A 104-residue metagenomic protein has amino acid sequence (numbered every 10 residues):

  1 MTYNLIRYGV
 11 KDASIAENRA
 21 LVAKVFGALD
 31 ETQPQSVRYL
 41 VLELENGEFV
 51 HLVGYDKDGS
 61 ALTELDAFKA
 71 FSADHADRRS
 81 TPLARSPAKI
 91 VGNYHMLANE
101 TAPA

Functional and structural regions predicted by a protein language model:
T2-G9, V37-K69, E100-P103: Short, well-ordered beta-strand segments in beta-rich or mixed alpha/beta enzyme and ligand-binding folds
R7, H75, P87, Y94-H95: Solvent-exposed, flexible loop/coil residues
G9-A20: Short, surface-exposed ligand-recognition loops at beta-strand->loop->(often short) alpha-helix junctions that present
S14-A16, G59-A61, N93: Residue-level signal for secondary-structure boundary sites
K24-R38, G54-K89: An amphipathic, aromatic/His-enriched active-site/gating alpha helix that lines ligand/cofactor pockets
I90-A104: Short, low-order "capping/linker" segments at domain edges
